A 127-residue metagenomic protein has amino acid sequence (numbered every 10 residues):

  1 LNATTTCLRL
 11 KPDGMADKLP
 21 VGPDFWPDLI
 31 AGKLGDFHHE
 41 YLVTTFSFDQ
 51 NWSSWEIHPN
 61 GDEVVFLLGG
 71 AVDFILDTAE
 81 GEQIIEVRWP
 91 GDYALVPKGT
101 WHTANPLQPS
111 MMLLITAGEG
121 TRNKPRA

Functional and structural regions predicted by a protein language model:
L1-R9, D17, W101-A127: Double-stranded beta-helix
L1-W55: A short, N-terminal "cap"/entry segment at the start of jelly-roll beta-barrel domains of the cupin/DSBH fold
C7, T45, V64, I85 (+2 more regions): Conserved hydrophobic/aromatic beta-strand scaffold that supports enzyme active sites
E40, G61-V64, P109-S110: Short, surface-exposed beta-edge/turn micro-motifs
Q50-V64, G81-E82: A short beta-loop-beta micro-motif enriched in histidine and acidic residues
S53, G70-L76, Y93, G120: Short beta-strand segments in beta-sandwich/barrel cores
P59-F74, T78, I115: Short, conserved beta-strand element in jelly-roll/cupin
T78-K98: Short acidic-glycine-tyrosine-enriched beta hairpin
